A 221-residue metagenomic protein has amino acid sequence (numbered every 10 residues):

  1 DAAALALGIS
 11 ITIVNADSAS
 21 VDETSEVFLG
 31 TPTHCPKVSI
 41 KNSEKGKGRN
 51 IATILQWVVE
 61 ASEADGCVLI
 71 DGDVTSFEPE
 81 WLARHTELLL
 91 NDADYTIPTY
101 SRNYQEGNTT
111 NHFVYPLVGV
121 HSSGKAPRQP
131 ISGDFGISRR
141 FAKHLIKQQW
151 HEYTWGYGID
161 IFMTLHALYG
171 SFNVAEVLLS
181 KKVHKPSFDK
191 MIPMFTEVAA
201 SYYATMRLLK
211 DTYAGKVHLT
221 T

Functional and structural regions predicted by a protein language model:
D1-I9: Short, acidic, metal-binding catalytic loop of nucleotide-sugar glycosyltransferases
I11-V14, S25-R49, T53, W57: Conserved donor nucleotide-binding strand/loop of the catalytic core
A16-S25, V74: A conserved acidic beta->alpha catalytic loop
E63-T75: Short beta-strand-to-loop acidic/aromatic patch adjacent to the donor-nucleotide binding site
E78-T99: Conserved donor-nucleotide/metal-binding helix-loop-beta segment in metal-dependent transferases, i.e., the alpha-helix
T96-N108: Short beta-strand-to-loop element that shapes/binds the nucleotide-sugar donor at the catalytic cleft/hinge
Y115-V120, I131-K147: Conserved nucleotide-sugar donor-binding and metal-coordinating catalytic region shared by glycosyltransferases
T164-T221: C-terminal catalytic/acceptor-binding lobe
